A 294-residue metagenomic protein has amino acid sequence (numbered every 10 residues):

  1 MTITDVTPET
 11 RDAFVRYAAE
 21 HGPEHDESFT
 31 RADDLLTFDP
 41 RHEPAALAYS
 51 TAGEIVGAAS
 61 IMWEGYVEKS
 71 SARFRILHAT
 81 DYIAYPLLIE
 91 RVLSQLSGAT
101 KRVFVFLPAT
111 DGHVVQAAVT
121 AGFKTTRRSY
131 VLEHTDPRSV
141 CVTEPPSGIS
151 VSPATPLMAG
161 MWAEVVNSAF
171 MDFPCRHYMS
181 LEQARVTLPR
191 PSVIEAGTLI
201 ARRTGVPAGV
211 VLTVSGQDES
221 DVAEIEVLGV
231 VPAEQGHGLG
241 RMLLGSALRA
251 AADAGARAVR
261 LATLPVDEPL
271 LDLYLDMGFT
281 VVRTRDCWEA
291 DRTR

Functional and structural regions predicted by a protein language model:
M1-A32, E144-H177: Short amphipathic alpha-helix that is part of the acyltransferase structural core
G22, R31-L96, V211-A223: Conserved donor-binding loop and adjoining core beta-sheet/short helix segment in diverse acyl/aminoacyl transferases
F29-D39, A59-V67, C175-G229: A conserved beta-strand-loop-helix scaffold within acyl/acetyltransferase catalytic domains
R75-D81, P108, V231, Q235 (+1 more regions): Residue-level recognition of the GNAT/N-acetyltransferase active site
H78-G148, W288-A290: Acyl-donor-binding surface of acyltransferase catalytic domains
D81-Q95, V230, G236-D253, D272-D276: Conserved acetyl-CoA-binding loop-helix of GNAT-fold acetyltransferases
V103-L107, I225, V259-T263: Conserved hydrophobic beta-strand within the GNAT/NAT acetyltransferase core sheet that lines the active-site cleft
A109-R127, H237, R241, P265-R283: Conserved active-site alpha-helix within GNAT-family acetyltransferase domains
